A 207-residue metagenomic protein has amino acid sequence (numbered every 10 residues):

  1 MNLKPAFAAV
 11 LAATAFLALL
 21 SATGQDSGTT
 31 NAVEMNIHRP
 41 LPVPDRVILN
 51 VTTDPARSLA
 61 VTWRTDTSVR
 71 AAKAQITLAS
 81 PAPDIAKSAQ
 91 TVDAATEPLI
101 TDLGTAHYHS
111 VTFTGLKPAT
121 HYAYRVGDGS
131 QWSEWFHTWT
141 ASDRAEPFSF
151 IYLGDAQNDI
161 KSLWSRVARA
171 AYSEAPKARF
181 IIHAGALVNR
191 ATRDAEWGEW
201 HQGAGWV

Functional and structural regions predicted by a protein language model:
M1-V10: Bacterial N-terminal signal peptides that target proteins for export
L3, L17-L20: Leucine-biased recognition of intrinsically disordered, low-complexity hydrophobic segments
A9-A18: Bacterial N-terminal signal peptides
T23-Q25: Boundary of Sec targeting at the N-terminus
S27-V207: Divalent metal-dependent phosphoesterase catalytic cores across multiple superfamilies
